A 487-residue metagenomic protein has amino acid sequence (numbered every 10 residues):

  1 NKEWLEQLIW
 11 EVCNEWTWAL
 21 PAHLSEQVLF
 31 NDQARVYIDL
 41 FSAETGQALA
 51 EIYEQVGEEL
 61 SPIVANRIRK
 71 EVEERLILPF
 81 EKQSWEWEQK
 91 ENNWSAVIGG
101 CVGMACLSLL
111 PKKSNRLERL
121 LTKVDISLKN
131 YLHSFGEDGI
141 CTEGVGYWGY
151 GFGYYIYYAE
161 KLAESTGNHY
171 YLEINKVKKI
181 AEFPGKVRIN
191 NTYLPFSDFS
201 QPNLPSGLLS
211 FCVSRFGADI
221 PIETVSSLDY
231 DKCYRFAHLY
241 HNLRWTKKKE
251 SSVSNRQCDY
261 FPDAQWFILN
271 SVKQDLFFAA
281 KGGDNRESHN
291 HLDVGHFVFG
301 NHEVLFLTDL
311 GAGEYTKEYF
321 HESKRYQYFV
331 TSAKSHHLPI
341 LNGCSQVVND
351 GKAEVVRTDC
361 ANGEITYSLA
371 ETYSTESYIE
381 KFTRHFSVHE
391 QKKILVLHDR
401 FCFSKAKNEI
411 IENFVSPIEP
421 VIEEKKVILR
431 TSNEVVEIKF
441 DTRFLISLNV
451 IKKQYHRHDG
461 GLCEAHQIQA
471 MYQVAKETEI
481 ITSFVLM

Functional and structural regions predicted by a protein language model:
N1-K178, E182-G185: Aromatic-lined, polymer-binding surfaces characteristic of secreted/periplasmic polysaccharide-degrading enzymes
A22-V28, A43, T224-L228, Y315-M487: CBM-like, beta-strand-rich accessory domains located in the C-terminal region of large, secreted polysaccharide-active
D32, G282-D284, K324: Short alpha-helical segments and helix-capping/turn motifs at coil-helix boundaries
L40-S42, A264-W266, V294-H296, L305 (+3 more regions): Extracellular structured ligand-interaction cores
E137, N301, E390-Q391: Short, ordered coil/turn segments that flank beta-strands lining enzyme active or ligand-binding pockets
F152-F306, C360-A361: Carbohydrate-active enzyme catalytic cores, enriched for enzymes that act on polyanionic acidic polysaccharides
D284, A312, C402: Short, glycine/acidic-enriched loop or turn micro-motifs at the edges of active sites
L307-G311: Catalytic Cys-His active-site segments of thiol-dependent hydrolases/isopeptidases
